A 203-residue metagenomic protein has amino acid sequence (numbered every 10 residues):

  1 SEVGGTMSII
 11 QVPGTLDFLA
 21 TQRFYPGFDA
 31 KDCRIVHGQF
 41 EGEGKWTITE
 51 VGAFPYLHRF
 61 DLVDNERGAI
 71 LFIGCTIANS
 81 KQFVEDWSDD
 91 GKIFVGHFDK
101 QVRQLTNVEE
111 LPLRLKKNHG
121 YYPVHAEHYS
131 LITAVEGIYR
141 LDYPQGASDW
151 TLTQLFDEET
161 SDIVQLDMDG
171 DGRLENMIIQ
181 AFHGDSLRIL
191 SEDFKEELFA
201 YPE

Functional and structural regions predicted by a protein language model:
S1-E203: Beta-propeller-forming repeat regions
